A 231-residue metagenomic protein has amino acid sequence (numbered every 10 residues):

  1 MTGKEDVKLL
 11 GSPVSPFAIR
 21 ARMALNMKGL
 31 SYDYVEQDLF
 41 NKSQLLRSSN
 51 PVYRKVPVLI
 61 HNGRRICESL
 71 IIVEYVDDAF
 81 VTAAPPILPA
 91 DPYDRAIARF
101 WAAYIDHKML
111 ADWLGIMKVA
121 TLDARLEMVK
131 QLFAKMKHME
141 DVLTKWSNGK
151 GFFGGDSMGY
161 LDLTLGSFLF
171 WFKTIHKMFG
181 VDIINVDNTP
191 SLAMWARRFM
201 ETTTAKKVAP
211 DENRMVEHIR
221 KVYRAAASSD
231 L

Functional and structural regions predicted by a protein language model:
M1-F153, S157, Y223-L231: GST-like domain detector, emphasizing the conserved glutathione-binding G-site in the N-terminal thioredoxin-like
N26, K177, E201: Short polybasic/polar patches that bind polyanions
L88, D182-V186: Membrane interface segments of multi-pass transport proteins and intramembrane proteases
E127-K135, N185-E201: Extended, well-ordered alpha-helical scaffold segments
D141, F170-T174, M194-A205: Short basic/hydrophobic patches in alpha-helices and adjacent helix-turn junctions that form amphipathic surface motifs
K150, K173-F179, A205-V208: Substrate-binding/catalytic groove segments of enzymes that remodel or degrade extracellular structural polymers
G155-F179, D187-A193: GST superfamily/GST-like fold recognition
T202-L231: Long, charge-rich low-complexity segments
